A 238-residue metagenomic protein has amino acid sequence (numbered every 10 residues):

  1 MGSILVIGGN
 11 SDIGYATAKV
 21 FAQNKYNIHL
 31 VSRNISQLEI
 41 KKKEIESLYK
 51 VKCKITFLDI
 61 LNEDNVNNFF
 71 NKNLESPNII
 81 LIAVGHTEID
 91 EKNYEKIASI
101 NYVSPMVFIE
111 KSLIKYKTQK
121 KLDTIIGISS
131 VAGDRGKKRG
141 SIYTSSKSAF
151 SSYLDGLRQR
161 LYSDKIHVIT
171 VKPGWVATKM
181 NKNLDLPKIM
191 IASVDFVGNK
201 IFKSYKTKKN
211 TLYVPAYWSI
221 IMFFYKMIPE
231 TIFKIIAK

Functional and structural regions predicted by a protein language model:
N10-D12: Conserved glycine-rich cofactor-binding loop
N24-I40: Conserved glycine-rich Rossmann-like NAD(P)H-binding loop of the short-chain dehydrogenase/reductase
S47-D64: Rossmann-fold cofactor-recognition segment
L81-I89: Conserved NAD(P)H cofactor-binding loop of Rossmann-fold oxidoreductase domains
I109, S146: Active-site helix of classical SDR
S130: Residue(s) in the substrate-gating loop at a strand-loop-helix junction that position the organic substrate next
T170, L186-F223: C-terminal helical subdomain
